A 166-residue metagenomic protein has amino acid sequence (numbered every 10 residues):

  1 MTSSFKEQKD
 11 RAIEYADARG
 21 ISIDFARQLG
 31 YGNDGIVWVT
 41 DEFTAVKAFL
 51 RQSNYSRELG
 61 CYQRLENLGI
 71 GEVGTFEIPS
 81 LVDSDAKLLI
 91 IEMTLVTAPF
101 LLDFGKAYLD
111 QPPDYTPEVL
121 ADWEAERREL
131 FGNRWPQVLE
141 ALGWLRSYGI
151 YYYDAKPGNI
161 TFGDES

Functional and structural regions predicted by a protein language model:
T2-D41: ATP-binding glycine-rich phosphate-binding loop
E7, I13-Y15, Q52-S53, L59 (+2 more regions): Nucleotide/phosphate-binding site architecture used for ATP/NTP-dependent chemistry
F25-G71: ATP-binding glycine-rich loop module of kinase domains
V39-T40, A48, D83, E92-L95 (+1 more regions): Conserved hydrophobic "DFG−1" position in protein kinase catalytic cores
T44-A45, R51-S53, K87, V96-P99 (+1 more regions): Short, solvent-exposed loop/turn segments at secondary-structure junctions
V73-W135: Conserved structural core of kinase catalytic domains
R128-V138, G143-G149: Intrinsically disordered, low-complexity regulatory segments of kinases
L142-P157, F162: Catalytic-loop of the protein kinase fold
